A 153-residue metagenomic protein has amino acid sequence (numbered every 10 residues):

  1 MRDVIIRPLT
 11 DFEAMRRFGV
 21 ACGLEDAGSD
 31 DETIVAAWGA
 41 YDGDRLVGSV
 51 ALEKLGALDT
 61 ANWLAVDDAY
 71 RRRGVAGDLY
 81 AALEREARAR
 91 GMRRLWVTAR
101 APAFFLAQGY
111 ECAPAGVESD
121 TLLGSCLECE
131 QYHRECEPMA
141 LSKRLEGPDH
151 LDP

Functional and structural regions predicted by a protein language model:
M1-D31, G39-Y41, E137-A140, R144-P153: Short amphipathic alpha-helix that is part of the acyltransferase structural core
G39, R45-E53, L58-A65: Conserved beta-strand in the GNAT
A61, L95-T98: Conserved hydrophobic beta-strand within the GNAT/NAT acetyltransferase core sheet that lines the active-site cleft
L64-R71, R100: A short, internal acetyl-CoA/4′-phosphopantetheine-binding micro-motif in the GNAT/acyltransferase core
R72-R85, W96-V97: Conserved acetyl-CoA-binding loop-helix of GNAT-fold acetyltransferases
A99-L127, Q131: Conserved active-site alpha-helix within GNAT-family acetyltransferase domains
